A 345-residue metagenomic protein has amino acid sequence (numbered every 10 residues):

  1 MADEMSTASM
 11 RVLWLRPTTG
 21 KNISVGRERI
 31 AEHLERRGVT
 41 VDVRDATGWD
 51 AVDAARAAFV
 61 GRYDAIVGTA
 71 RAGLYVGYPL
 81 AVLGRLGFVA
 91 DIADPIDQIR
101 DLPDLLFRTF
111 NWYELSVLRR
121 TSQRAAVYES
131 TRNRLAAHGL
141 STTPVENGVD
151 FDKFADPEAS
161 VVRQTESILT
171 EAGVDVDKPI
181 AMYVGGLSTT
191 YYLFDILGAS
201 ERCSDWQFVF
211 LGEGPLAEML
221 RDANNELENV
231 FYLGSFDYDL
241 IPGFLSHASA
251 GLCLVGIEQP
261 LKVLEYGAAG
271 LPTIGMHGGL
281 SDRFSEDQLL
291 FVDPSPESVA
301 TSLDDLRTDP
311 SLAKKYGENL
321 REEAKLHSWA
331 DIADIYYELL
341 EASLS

Functional and structural regions predicted by a protein language model:
L13-L15, L169-Y191, I196-E201, V209 (+1 more regions): Conserved donor-binding/catalytic core segment of Leloir-type glycosyltransferases
V25, R29, T308-E341: A charged, aromatic-enriched C-terminal amphipathic alpha-helix characteristic of glycosyltransferases across folds
V52-F59, Y75, P79-L83, I96 (+2 more regions): Membrane-proximal helix-turn-helix segments that form the acceptor-binding/catalytic region of lipid-linked
S130, G148: Carbohydrate-associated surface elements
E218-D239: Nucleotide-activated donor-binding/catalytic signature segment of Leloir-type glycosyltransferases, i.e., the conserved
S235, G243-E258, L271: Acidic donor-binding loop of glycosyltransferase active sites
E265, P272-M276: Short hydrophobic beta-strand element within catalytic cores of glycosyltransferases and related nucleotide-activated
E286-E297, D305-P310: Conserved acidic donor-binding segment of nucleotide-sugar-dependent glycosyltransferases
